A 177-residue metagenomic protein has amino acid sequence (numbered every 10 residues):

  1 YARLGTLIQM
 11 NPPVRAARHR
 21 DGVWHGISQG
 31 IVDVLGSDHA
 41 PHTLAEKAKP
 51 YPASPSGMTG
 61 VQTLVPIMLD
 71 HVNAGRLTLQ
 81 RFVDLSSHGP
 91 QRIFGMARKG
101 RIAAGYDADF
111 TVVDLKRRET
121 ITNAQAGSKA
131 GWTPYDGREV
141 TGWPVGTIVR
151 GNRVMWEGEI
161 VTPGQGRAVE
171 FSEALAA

Functional and structural regions predicted by a protein language model:
Y1-L35: Histidine/acidic residue-rich metal-binding segments in metalloenzymes
Y1-R3, A45-A48, N123: A short alpha-helix capping/helix-coil boundary motif
A2-R3, I27, A104, G137-T141: Solvent-exposed alpha-helices and their adjacent loops that cap or buttress functional pockets in soluble metabolic
L7, G26-L35, A40-L115: His/Asp/Glu-enriched, well-ordered alpha-helical/loop segment that forms or immediately abuts the divalent-metal
I8-R18, P55-T59, T133-E139: A short acidic, glycine-rich active-site loop that binds or catalyzes chemistry on phosphate/adenosine moieties
A16-H25, L64-D70, V140-T147, A176-A177: Short C-terminal domain-edge/linker segments immediately following a structured domain
P50-A53, D107-E170: C-terminal cap of metal-dependent C-N hydrolases
V169-A177: Short, solvent-exposed cationic patches
